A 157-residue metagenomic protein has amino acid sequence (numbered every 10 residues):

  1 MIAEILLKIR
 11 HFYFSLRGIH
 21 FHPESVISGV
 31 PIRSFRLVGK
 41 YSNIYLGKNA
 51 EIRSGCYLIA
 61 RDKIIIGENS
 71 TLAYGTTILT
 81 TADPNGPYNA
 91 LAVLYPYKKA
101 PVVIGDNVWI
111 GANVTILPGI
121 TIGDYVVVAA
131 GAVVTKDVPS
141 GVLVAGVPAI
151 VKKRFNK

Functional and structural regions predicted by a protein language model:
M1-P84, P101-D106, V114-I116, S140 (+2 more regions): Domain-scale signature associated with acetyltransferase and cell-envelope carbohydrate enzymes
N89-A92, N156: Short acidic, glycine/proline-rich loop/turn micro-motifs
L91-V102: A short acidic, glycine-rich active-site loop that binds or catalyzes chemistry on phosphate/adenosine moieties
K98, V134, V151: Glycine-rich, flexible loop/turn motifs
A112-V127, A132-K136: Beta-rich strand-turn-strand
